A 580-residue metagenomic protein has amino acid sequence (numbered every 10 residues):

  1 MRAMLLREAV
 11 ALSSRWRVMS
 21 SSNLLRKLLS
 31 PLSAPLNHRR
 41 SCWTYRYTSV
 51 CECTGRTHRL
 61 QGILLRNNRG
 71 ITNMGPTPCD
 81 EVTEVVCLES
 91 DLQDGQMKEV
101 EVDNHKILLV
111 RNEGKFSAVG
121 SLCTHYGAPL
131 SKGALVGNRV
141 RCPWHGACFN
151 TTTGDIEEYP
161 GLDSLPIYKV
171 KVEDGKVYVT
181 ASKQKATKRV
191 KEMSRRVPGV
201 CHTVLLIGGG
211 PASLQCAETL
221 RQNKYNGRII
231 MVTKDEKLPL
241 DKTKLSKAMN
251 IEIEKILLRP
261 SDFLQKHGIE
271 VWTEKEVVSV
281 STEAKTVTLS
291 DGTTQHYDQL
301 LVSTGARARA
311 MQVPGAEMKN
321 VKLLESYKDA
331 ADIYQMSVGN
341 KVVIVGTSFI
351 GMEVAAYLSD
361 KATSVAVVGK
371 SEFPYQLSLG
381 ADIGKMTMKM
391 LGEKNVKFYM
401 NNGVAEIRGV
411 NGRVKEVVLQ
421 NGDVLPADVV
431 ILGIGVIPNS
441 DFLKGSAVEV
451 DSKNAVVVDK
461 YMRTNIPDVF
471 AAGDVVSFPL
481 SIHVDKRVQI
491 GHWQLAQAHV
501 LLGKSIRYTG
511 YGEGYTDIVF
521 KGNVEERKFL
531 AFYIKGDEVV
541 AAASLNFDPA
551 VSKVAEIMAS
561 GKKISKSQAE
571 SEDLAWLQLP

Functional and structural regions predicted by a protein language model:
A3, A11, R15, S22 (+4 more regions): N-terminal pre-ligand scaffold of iron-sulfur
P78-C79, V102, N226, D262-D291 (+2 more regions): A Rossmann-like FAD-binding core segment of flavoenzymes
P143, T152-K176, T180-L205, T219 (+6 more regions): FAD-binding core/adjacent interface of flavoenzyme oxidoreductases
G199-E270, Y357-D382, K553: Beta1-alpha1 glycine-rich phosphate/pyrophosphate-binding loop at the start of Rossmann-like nucleotide-binding domains
V200-V204, V475-A550: Mid-to-C-terminal Rossmann-like scaffold of FAD/NAD(P)H-dependent oxidoreductases
S213, G351-M352: N-terminal Rossmann-fold NAD(P) dinucleotide-binding loop
E317-V338, R413-V418, G422-L495, E570-E572: FAD-site-proximal beta/loop scaffold in flavoenzymes
I564-P580: Cysteine/selenocysteine-centered motifs that mediate thiol-based redox chemistry or coordinate metal-sulfur cofactors
